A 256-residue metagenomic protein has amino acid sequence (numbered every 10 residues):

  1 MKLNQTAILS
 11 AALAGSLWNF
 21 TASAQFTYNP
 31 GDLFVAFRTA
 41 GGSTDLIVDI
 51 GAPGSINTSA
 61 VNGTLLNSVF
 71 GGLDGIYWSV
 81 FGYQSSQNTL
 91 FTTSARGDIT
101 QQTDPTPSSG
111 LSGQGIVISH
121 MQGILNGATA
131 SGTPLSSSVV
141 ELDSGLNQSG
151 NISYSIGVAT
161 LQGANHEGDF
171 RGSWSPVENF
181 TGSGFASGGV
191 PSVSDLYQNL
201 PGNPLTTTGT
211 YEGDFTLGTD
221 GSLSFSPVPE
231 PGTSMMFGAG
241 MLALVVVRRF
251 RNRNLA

Functional and structural regions predicted by a protein language model:
M1-I8: Bacterial N-terminal signal peptides that target proteins for export
S10-S16: Bacterial N-terminal signal peptides
W18-Q25: Sec/Tat signal peptide C-region and signal peptidase I cleavage site
Q25-P227: Mature extracellular "passenger" or substrate-interacting domains of secreted, surface-exposed proteins
E230-R248: A short, hydrophobic C-terminal helix/tail in secreted or cell-surface proteins
N252-A256: Short, charged juxtamembrane terminal tails flanking transmembrane helices
